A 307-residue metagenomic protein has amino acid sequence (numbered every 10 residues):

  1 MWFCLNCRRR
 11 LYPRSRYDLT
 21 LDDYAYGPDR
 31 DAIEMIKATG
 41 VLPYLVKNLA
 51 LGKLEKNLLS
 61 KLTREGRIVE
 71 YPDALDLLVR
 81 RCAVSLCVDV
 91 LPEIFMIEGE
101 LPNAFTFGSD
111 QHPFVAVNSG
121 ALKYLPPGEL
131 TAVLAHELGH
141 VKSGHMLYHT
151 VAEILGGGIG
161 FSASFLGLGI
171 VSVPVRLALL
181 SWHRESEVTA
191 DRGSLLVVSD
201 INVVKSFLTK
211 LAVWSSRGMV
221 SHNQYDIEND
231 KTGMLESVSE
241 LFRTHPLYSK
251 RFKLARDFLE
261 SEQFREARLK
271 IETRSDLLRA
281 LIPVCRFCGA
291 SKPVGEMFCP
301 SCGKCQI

Functional and structural regions predicted by a protein language model:
M1-T106, L177, S215, S261 (+1 more regions): Hydrophobic or amphipathic, alpha-helical segments that drive membrane association/targeting
K37-P43, M96-G108, V175, L195-L277: Active-site-proximal gating segments in proteases and membrane effectors
S60-R64, V69-L77, R81-D89, G167-D230: Short helix/loop segments within enzyme catalytic domains that coordinate or immediately flank catalytic cofactors
F114-N118, L138: Short hydrophobic beta-strand segments that form the core of ligand-binding sensory/regulatory domains
V117-A132: Short pre-active-site segment immediately N-terminal to the catalytic Zn-binding motif
L125, L134-S143, T189, G193: Active-site His/Glu-centered metal-binding helix of metallohydrolases
L138-G157: Catalytic Zn2+-binding segment of zinc metalloproteases
G156-S172: Short hydrophobic membrane-inserting alpha-helices and related fusion/pore-forming segments
